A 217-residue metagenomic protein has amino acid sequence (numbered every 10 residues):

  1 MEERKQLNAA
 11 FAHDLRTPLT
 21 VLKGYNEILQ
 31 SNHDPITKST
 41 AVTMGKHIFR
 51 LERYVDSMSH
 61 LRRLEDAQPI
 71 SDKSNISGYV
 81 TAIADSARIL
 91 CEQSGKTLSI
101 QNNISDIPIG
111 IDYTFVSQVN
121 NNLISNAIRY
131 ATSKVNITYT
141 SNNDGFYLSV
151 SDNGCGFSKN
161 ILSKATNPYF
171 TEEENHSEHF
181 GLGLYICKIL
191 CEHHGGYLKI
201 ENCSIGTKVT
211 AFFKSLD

Functional and structural regions predicted by a protein language model:
E65-D72, P108-I111: Conserved micro-motifs of the catalytic ATP-binding
E92, T97-I107: Conserved catalytic submotifs in the C-terminal HATPase_c
S133, G195-G196, I200: Conserved glycine-rich
D152: Acidic ATP/Mg2+-coordinating residue in the GHKL
F157-F170: Short conserved segment of the HATPase_c
G183-C187: Short alpha-helical Gxxx[C/S/T] motif in the catalytic ATP-binding
L190-C191: Detector for a conserved hydrophobic position within an alpha-helical segment of the HATPase_c
